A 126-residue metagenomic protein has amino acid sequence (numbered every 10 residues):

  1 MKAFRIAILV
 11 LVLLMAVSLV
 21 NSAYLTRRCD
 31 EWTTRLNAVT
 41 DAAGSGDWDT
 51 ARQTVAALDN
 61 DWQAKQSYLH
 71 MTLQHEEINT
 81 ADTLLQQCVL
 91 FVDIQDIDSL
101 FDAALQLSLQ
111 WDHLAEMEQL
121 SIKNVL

Functional and structural regions predicted by a protein language model:
M1-D41, R52-L126: C-terminal-biased regions
